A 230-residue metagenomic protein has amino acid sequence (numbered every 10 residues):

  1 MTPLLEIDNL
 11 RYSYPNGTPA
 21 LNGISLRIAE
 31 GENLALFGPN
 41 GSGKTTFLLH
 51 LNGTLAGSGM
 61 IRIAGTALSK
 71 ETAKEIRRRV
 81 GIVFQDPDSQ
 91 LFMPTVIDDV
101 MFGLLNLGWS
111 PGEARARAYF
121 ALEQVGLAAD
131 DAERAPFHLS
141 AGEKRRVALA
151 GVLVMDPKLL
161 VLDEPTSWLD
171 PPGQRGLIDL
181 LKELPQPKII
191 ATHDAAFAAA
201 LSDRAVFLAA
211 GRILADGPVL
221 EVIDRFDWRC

Functional and structural regions predicted by a protein language model:
F37-P39: The feature captures the beta-strand-to-loop junction immediately N-terminal to the Walker
N52: Helix-to-loop junction immediately C-terminal to a conserved catalytic motif
G57-L68, I76: Conserved ABC transporter NBD signature motif
E113-D130: Conserved ABC ATPase "signature" region
A135-L139, E143: Conserved ABC ATPase signature
T192-H193: H-loop/switch region of ABC-family ATPase nucleotide-binding domains
R212-C230: Conserved beta-strand-loop-alpha-helix hinge in the C-terminal portion of ABC ATPase nucleotide-binding domains
